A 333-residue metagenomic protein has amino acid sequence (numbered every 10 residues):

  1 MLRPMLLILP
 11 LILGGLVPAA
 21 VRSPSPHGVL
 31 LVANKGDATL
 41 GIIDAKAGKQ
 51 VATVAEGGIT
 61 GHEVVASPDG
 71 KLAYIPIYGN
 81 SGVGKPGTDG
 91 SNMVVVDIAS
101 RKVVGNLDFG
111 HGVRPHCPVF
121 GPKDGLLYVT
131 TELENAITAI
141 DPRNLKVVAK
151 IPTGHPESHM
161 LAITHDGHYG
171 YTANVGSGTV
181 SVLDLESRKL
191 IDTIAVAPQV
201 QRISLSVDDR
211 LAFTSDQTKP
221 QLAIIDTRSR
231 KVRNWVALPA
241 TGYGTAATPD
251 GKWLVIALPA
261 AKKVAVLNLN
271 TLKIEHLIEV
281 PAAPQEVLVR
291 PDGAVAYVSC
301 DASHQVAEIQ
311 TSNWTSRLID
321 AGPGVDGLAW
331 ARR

Functional and structural regions predicted by a protein language model:
M1-L6: Bacterial N-terminal signal peptides that target proteins for export
P10-R333: Predominantly soluble domains enriched in secretory-pathway, periplasmic, or organellar proteins
